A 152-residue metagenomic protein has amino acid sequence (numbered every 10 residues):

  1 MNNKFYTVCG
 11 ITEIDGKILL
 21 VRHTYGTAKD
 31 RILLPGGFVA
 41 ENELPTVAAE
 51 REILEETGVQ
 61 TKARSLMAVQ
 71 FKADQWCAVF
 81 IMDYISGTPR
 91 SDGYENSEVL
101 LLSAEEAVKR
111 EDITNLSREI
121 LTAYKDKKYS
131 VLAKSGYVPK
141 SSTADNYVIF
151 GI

Functional and structural regions predicted by a protein language model:
M1-L19: Conserved N-terminal beta-strand and adjoining loop/helix that marks the start of the Nudix/MutT-like hydrolase domain
Y6, W76-F80, L100: Short beta-strand micro-motifs in enzyme catalytic cores
I14-R51, E55, Y147-I152: Conserved Nudix-box catalytic region and its N-terminal flanking loop in Nudix hydrolases and closely related
D15-K17, T24, D83-T88, A104-A107: Short loop segments at secondary-structure junctions
G26, V69-A73, G93: A short beta-turn/loop motif at secondary-structure boundaries
D30-L33, P89-S91, S103: A short, polar/proline- and glycine-enriched secondary-structure boundary/capping micro-motif
G58-T88: Active-site segment of metal-dependent pyrophosphate-handling enzymes, primarily the Nudix hydrolase catalytic core
Y94-I152: Nudix hydrolase/Nudix homology domain
